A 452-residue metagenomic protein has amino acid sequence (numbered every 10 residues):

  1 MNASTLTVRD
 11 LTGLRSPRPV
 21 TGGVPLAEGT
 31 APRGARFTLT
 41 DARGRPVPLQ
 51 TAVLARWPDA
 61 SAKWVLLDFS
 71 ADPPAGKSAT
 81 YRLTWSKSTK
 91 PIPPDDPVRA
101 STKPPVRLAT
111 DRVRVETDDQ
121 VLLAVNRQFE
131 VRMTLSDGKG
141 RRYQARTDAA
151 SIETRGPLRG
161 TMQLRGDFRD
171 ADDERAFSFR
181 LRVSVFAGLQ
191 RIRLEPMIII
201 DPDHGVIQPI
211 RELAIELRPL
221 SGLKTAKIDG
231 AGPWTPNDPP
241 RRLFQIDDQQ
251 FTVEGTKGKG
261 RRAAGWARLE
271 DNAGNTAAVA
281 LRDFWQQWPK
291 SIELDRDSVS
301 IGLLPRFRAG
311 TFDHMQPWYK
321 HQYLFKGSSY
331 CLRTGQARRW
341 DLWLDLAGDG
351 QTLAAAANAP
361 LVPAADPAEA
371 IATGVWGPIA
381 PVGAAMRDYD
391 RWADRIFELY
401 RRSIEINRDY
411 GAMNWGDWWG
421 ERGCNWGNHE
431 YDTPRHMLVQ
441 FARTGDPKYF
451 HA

Functional and structural regions predicted by a protein language model:
N2, T7-L14, I200: Asparagine-centered strand-capping/turn motif at beta-strand->loop junctions
R9-R33, Q208-P219: Surface-exposed beta-strand/loop patches in extracellular or lumenal glycoproteins
G34, T40-V65, F312-H321: Solvent-exposed beta-strand/loop surfaces of large extracellular or lumenal domains
L66-S86: Intrinsically disordered, low-complexity Pro/Gly/Ser/Thr-rich segments with frequent PxxP/GP/PP motifs and embedded
R107-P367, E405, C424-N428: Beta-strand/loop-rich accessory regions of lumenal/periplasmic or secreted enzymes, predominantly carbohydrate-active
G350-Q351, A357-C424: Low-complexity, Ser/Thr/Pro/Gly-enriched N-terminal "stalk/linker" regions
M386, F441-H451: Structural helix-adjacent loops and short alpha-helical linkers that scaffold large soluble proteins
C424-A442: Well-ordered alpha-helical segments within folded domains of soluble proteins
